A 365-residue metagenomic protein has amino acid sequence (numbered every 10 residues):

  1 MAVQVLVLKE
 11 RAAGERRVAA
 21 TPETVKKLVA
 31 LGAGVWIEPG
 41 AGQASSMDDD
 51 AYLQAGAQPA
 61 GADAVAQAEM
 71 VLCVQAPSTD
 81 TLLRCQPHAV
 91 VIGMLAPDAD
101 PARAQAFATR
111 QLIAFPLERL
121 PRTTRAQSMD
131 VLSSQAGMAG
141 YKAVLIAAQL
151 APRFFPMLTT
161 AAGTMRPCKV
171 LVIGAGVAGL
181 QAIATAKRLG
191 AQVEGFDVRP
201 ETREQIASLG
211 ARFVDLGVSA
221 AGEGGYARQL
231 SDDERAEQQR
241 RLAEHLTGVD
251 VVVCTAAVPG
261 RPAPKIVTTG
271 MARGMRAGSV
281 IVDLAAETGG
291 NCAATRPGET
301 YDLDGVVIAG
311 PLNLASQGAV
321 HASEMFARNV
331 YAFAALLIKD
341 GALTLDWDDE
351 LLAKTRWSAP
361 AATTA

Functional and structural regions predicted by a protein language model:
A2-A106, R110: An N-terminal-biased, well-structured beta-alpha scaffold segment characteristic of Rossmann-like dinucleotide-binding
A2-Q4, E10, T79-K169: Glycine/serine-rich phosphate-binding loop and adjoining beta1-alpha1 elements at the start of nucleotide-handling
L8-M47, P156-H245: Glycine-rich phosphate/diphosphate-binding loop of Rossmann-like nucleotide-binding domains
V25, D49, L82, A104 (+4 more regions): Generic hydrophobic/aromatic pocket-lining and core-packing "Φ" positions
G56-A66, P77, E223-V251, A256-R273 (+2 more regions): A structured beta-alpha segment of the ubiquitous adenosine-cofactor-binding alpha/beta core
D98-T124, R261-L314: Rossmann-fold NAD(P)-binding glycine/threonine-rich loop
E118-L120, T124-A161, A286, C292-A365: Adenosine-phosphate binding glycine-rich loop
